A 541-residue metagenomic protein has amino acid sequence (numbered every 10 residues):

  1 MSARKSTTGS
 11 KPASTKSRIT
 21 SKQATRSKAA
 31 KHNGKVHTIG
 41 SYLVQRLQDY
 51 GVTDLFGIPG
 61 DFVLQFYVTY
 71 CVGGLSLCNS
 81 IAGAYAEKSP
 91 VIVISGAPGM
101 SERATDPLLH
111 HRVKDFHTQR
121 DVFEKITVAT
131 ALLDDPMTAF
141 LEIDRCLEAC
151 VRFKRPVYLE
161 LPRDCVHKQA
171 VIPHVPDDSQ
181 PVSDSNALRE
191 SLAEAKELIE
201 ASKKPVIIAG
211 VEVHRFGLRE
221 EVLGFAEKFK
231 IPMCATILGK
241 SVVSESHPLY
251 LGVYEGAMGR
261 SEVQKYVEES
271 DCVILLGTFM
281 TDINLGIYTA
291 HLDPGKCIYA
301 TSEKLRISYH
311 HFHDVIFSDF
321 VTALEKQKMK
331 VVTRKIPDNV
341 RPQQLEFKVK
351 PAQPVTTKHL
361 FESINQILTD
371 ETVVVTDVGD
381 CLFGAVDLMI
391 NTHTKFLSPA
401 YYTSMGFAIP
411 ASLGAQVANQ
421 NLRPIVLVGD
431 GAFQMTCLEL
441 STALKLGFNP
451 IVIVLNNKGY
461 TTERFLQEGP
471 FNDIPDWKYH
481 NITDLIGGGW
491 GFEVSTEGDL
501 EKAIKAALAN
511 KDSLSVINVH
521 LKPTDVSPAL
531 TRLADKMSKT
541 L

Functional and structural regions predicted by a protein language model:
T15, S21-G34, D134-M137, I172-P173 (+5 more regions): Phosphate/pyrophosphate-binding active-site segments
T20, T53-D54, V68, G73-S95 (+5 more regions): Structural signature of the thiamine diphosphate
H32-N79: N-terminal cofactor/phosphate-binding cores enriched in small/glycine residues, especially glycine-rich loops such as
G34-K35, H117, A139, R145-A201 (+3 more regions): Conformationally flexible catalytic loops at phosphate/diphosphate-handling active centers
G40-V44, Q48-Y50, D61, F66 (+2 more regions): Active-site diphosphate/adenylate-binding microenvironment
T69-Y70, V211-A300, N391-L422, Q434-L438 (+3 more regions): Glycine-rich, anion-gripping cofactor-binding loops and their flanking helix/strand elements in enzyme active sites
I94, A104-K114, R219, G256 (+3 more regions): Thiamine diphosphate
S95-L141, L161, G239-V340, K458 (+3 more regions): Glycine-rich, acidic loop regions that bind phosphate or pyrophosphate groups
